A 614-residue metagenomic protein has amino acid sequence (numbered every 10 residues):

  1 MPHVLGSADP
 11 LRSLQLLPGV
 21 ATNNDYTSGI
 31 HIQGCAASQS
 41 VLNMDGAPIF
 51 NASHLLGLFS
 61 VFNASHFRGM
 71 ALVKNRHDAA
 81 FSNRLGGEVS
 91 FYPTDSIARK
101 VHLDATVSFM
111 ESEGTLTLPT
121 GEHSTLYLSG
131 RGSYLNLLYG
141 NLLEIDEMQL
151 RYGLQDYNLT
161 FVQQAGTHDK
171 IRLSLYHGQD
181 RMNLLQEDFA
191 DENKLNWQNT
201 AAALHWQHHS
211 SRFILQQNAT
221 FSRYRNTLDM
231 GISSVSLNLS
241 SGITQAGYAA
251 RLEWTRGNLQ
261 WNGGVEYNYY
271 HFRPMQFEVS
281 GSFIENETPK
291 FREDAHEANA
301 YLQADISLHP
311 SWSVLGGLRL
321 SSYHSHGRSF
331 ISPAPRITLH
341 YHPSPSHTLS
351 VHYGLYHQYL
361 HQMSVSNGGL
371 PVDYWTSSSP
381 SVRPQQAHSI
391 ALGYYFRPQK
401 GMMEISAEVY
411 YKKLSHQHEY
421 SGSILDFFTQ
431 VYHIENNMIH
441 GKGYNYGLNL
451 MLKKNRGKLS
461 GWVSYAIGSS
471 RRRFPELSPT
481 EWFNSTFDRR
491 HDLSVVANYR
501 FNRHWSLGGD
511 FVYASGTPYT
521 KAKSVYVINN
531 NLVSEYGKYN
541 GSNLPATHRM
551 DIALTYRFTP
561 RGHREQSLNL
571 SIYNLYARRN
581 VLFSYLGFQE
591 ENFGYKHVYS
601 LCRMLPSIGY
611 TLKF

Functional and structural regions predicted by a protein language model:
M1-H77, T94: Periplasmic N-terminal accessory/gating domains of Gram-negative outer-membrane beta-barrel systems
V41, G69-A80, G86-T94, V101-M148 (+3 more regions): Predominantly transmembrane beta-strands of Gram-negative outer membrane beta-barrel pores used for transport
L135-L137, L150-Y152, H168-Q245, E285 (+1 more regions): Flexible loop and strand-edge segments within Gram-negative outer membrane beta-barrel domains
R225-T227, R273-S280, P345-I390, Y411-E435 (+2 more regions): Surface-exposed extracellular loop regions of Gram-negative outer-membrane beta-barrel proteins, predominantly
Q245-R251, T288-Y301, S379, R383 (+3 more regions): Outer membrane beta-barrel strand-and-loop segments of large Gram-negative receptors, especially TonB-dependent
N258-N262, E266, P289-L414, W462-A466 (+2 more regions): Structural signature of Gram-negative outer-membrane beta-barrels, strongest in the C-terminal barrel of TonB-dependent
S313, Y411-K413, N436-K523: Gram-negative outer-membrane beta-barrel transporters
H504, Y513-N530, T547-R549, T555-F614: C-terminal beta-signal and adjacent terminal beta-strands/loops of Gram-negative outer-membrane beta-barrel proteins
